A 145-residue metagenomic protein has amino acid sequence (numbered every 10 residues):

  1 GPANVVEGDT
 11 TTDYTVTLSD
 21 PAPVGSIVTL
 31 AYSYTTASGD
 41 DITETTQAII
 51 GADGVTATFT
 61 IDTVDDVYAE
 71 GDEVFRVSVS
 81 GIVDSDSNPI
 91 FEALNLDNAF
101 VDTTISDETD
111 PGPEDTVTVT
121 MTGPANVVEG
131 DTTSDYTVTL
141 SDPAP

Functional and structural regions predicted by a protein language model:
G1-P145: Short boundary segments that mark the start of a structured unit
